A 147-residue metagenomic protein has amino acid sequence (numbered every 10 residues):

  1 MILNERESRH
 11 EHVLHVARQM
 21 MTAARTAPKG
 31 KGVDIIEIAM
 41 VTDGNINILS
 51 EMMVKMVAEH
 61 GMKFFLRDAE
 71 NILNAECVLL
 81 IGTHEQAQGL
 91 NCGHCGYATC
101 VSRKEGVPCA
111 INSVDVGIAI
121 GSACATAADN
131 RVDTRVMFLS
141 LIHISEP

Functional and structural regions predicted by a protein language model:
M1-L90: N-terminal amphipathic, basic helical "cap/leader" segment at the start of enzyme domains
I2-S8, Q88, Y97-A110: Glycine/charged-rich beta-loop-alpha catalytic/anionic-binding loops adjacent to active sites
M20-A27, V101-L139: Small-aliphatic-rich amphipathic alpha-helix that forms the alpha element of a beta-alpha
L49, R67, G96, V107 (+1 more regions): RNA-contacting regions in translation and RNA-metabolism proteins, encompassing KH/S1 modules where present
V54, C92-T99: Short, surface-exposed, charged loop/turn segments at secondary-structure junctions
I142-P147: Conserved small/polar residues in nucleotide/adenosyl-binding loops
